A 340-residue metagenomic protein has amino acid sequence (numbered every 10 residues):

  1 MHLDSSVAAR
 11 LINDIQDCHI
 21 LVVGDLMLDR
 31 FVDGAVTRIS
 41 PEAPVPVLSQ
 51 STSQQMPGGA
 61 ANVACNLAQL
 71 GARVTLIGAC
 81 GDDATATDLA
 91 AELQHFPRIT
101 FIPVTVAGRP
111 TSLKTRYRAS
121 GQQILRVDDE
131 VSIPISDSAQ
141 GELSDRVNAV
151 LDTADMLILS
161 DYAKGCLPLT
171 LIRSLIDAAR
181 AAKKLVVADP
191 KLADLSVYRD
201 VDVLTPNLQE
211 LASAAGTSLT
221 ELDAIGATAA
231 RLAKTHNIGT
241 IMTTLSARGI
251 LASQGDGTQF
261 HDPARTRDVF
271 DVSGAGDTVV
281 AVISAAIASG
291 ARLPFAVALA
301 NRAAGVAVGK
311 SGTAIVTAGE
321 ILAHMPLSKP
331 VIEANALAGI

Functional and structural regions predicted by a protein language model:
M1-T37, M325, A336-G339: Positively charged, low-complexity intrinsically disordered leader regions
H2-L11, P41-L113, G141, H324-P326: Substrate-binding N-lobe of the ribokinase-like
I15, L151-D152, L195-R199: A short, aliphatic-rich alpha-helical micro-motif
L21-V23, R126, D155-I158, V187 (+2 more regions): Structural motif
T100-R109, K114-L151: Conserved phosphate-binding/catalytic loop of the ribokinase/pfkB sugar-kinase fold
T153-C166: Short acidic, glycine-rich surface-loop motifs adjacent to enzyme active sites
K164-Q259: Conserved phosphate/ATP/ADP-binding segment of small-molecule kinases
T235-G239, R265-S328: Conserved post-catalytic alpha-helical subdomain immediately downstream of the catalytic base and nucleotide-binding
